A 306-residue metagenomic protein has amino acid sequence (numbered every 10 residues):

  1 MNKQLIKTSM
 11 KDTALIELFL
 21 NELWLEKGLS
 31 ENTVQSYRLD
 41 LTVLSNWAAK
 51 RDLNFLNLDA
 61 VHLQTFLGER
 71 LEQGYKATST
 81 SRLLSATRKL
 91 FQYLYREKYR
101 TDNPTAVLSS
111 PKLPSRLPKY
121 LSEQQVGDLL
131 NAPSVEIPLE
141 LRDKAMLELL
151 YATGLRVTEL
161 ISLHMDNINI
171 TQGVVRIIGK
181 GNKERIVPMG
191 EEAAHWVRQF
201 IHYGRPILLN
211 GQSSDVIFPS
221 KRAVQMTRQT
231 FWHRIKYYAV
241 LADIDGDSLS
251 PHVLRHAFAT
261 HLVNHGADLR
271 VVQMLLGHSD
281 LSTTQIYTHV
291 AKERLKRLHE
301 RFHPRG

Functional and structural regions predicted by a protein language model:
M1-G306: Conserved catalytic core of the tyrosine transesterase superfamily
